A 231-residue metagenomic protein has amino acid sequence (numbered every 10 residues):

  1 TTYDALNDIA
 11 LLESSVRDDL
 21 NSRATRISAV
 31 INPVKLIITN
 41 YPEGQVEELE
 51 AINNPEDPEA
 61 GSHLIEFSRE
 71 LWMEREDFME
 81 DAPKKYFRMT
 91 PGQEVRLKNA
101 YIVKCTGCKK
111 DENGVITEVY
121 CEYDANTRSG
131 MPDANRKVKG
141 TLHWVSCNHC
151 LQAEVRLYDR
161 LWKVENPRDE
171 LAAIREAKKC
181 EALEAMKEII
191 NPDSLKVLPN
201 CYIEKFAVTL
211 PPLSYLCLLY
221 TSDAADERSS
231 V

Functional and structural regions predicted by a protein language model:
T1-A5: N-terminal leader/propeptide and maturation segments of large enzyme subunits in energy/redox metabolism and hydrolases
L6-L219: Core subunits and conserved enzymes of cellular information-processing and envelope-translocation systems across
Y220-A225: Conserved small/polar residues in nucleotide/adenosyl-binding loops
V231: Cytosolic catalytic cores of cyclic-nucleotide second-messenger enzymes
